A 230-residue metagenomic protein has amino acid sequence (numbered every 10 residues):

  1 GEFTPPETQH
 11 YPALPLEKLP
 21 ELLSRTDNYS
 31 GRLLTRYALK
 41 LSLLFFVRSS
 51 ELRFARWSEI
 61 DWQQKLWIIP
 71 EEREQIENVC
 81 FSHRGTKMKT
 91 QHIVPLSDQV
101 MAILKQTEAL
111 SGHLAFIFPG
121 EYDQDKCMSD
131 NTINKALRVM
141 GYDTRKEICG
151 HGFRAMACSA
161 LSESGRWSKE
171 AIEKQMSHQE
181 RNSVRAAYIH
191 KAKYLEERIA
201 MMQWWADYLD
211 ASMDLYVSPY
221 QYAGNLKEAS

Functional and structural regions predicted by a protein language model:
G1-A55, W62-Q63, R73-Q75, T90 (+4 more regions): Basic, Lys/Arg- and aromatic-enriched nucleic-acid-binding interface segment
G1-T4, F54-Q106, E180-S183: Conserved tyrosine-mediated DNA breakage-rejoining catalytic core shared by Y-recombinases
T4-P5, A13, E71-I76, M101 (+2 more regions): Catalytic-site neighborhood detector that most strongly recognizes the C-terminal catalytic loop/helix of tyrosine
T8-A13, I76-K105, L114-L137, C149-H151 (+1 more regions): C-terminal catalytic core of Y-nucleophile DNA break-rejoin enzymes
S24-T35, V94, Q106-D125, N131-K174 (+2 more regions): Short, basic (Lys/Arg/His-rich) helix/loop patches that form interaction surfaces in the mid-to-C-terminal regions
D214-S230: Short, flexible loop/turn segments with low-complexity composition
